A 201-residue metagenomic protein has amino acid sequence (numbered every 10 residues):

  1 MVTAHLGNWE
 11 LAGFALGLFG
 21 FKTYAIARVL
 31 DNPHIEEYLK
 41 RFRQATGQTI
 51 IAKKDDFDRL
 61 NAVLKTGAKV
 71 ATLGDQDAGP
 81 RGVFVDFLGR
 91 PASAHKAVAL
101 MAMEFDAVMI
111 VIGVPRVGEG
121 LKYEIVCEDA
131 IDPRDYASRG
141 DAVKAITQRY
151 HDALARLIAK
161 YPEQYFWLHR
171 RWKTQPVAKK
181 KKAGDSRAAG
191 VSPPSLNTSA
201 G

Functional and structural regions predicted by a protein language model:
V2-K54, D77-V83, R116, G120: Catalytic core of membrane glycerolipid acyltransferases/transacylases, capturing the structured, soluble-facing
L18, K54-G201: Non-catalytic C-terminal accessory region of glycerolipid acyltransferases and related lyso-lipid remodeling enzymes
